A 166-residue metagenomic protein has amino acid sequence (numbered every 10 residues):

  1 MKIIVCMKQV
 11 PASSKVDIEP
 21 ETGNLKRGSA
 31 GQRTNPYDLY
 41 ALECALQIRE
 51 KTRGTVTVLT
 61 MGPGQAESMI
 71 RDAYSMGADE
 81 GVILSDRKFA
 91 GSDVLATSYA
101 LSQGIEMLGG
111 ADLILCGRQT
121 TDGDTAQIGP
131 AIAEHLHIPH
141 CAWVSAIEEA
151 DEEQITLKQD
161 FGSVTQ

Functional and structural regions predicted by a protein language model:
M1-Q166: N-terminal glycine-rich FAD/FM-binding segment characteristic of electron-transfer flavoproteins
